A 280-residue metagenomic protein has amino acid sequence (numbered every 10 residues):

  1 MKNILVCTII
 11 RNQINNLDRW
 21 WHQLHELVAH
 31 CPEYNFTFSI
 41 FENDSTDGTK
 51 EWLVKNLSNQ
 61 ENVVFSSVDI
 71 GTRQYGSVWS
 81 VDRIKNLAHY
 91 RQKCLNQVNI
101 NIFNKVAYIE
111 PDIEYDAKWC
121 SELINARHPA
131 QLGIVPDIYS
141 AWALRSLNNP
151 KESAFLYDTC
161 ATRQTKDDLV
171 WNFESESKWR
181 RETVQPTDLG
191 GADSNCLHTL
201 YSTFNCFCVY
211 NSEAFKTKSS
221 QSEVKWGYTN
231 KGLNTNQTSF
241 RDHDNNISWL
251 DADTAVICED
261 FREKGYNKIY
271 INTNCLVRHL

Functional and structural regions predicted by a protein language model:
K2-T8, L24, F36-I40: Hydrophobic targeting segments
Q13-A29: Short, well-formed alpha-helical segments that are part of the catalytic scaffolds of diverse glycosyltransferases
Q13-L17, R83-R91, W249-T254: Phosphate/oxyanion-binding active-site loops and adjacent basic polyanion-contact surfaces
I14, F41-E51, I70-T72: A conserved acidic beta->alpha catalytic loop
W52, N56-F103: Active-site-proximal specificity loops/subdomain of glycosyltransferases
N101-E114: Short beta-strand-to-loop acidic/aromatic patch adjacent to the donor-nucleotide binding site
I113-N230: Conserved catalytic core of nucleotide-sugar-dependent glycosyltransferases
L189-L280: C-terminal catalytic/acceptor-binding lobe
